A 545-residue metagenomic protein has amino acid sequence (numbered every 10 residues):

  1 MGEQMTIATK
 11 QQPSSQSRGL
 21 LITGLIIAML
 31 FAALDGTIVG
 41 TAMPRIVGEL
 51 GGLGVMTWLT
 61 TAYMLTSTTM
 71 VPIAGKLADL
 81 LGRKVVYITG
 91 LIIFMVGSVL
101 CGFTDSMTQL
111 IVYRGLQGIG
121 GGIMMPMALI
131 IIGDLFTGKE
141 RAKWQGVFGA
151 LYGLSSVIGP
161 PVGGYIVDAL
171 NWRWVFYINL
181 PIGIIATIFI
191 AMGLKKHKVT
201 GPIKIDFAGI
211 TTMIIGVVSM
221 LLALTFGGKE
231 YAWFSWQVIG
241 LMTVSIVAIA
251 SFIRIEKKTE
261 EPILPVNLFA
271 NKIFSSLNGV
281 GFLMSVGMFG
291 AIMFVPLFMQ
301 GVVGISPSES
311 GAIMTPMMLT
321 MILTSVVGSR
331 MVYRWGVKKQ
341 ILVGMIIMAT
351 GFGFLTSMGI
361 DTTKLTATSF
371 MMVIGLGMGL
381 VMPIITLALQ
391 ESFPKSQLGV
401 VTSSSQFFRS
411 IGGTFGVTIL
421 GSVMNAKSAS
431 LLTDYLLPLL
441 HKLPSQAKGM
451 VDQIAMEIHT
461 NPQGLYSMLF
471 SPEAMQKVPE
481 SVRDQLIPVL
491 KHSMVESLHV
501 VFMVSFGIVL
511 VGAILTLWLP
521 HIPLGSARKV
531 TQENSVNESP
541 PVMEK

Functional and structural regions predicted by a protein language model:
G2-L21, L25, S251, L387 (+1 more regions): Transmembrane-helix exit segments and adjacent C-terminal regions of multi-pass membrane proteins
R18-V71, G75, Q109, L151 (+6 more regions): Transmembrane core module of solute transporters
M29, L91, M95-S98, Y113-R114 (+6 more regions): A generic transmembrane-helix signature of 12-TM secondary carrier transporters
G48, V71-G209, M213, F226: Helix-loop-helix hairpins in multi-pass membrane proteins, especially solute transporters
I158-P160, A367-M456, F502: Small-residue-rich alpha-helical segments with characteristic i,i+4
P181-K198, I214-F226, V244-K258, A513-P520: C-terminal membrane-cytosol helix-exit motif in multi-pass small-molecule transporters
I188-F207, R254-I263, I360, A426 (+2 more regions): Helix-loop junctions on the cytosolic side of multi-pass membrane transporters, especially the intracellular loop
